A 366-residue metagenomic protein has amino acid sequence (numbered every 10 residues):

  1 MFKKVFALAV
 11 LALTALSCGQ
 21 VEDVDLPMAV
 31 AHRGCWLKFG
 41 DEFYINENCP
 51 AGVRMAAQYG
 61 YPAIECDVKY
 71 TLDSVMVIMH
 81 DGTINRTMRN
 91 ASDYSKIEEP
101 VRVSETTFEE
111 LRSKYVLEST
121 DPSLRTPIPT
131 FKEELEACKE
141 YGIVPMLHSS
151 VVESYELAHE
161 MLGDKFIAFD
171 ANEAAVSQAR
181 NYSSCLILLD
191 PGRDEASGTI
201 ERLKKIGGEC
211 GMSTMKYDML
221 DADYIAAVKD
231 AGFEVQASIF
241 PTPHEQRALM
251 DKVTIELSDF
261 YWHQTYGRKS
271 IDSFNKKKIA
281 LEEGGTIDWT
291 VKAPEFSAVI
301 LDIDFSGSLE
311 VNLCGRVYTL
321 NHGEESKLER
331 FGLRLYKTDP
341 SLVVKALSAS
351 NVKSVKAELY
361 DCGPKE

Functional and structural regions predicted by a protein language model:
M1-F6: Bacterial N-terminal signal peptides that target proteins for export
V10-S17: Hydrophobic h-region of N-terminal signal peptides that target proteins for export in Gram-negative bacteria
C18-E283, D288-T290, F296-V299, C314 (+3 more regions): Phosphate-group recognition and catalysis centered on beta-loop-alpha active-site segments
V299-I303, F331-L335, L359: Extended low-polarity, hydrophobic cluster-rich segments
I303-F305, V344-A349: Asparagine-centered strand-capping/turn motif at beta-strand->loop junctions
G307-V317: Short, surface-exposed beta-strand/strand-loop-strand elements in extracellular ectodomains
R316, N321-E324: Non-cytosolic beta-sandwich-type ligand-binding/adhesion modules
G323-T338: Beta-sandwich interaction modules
